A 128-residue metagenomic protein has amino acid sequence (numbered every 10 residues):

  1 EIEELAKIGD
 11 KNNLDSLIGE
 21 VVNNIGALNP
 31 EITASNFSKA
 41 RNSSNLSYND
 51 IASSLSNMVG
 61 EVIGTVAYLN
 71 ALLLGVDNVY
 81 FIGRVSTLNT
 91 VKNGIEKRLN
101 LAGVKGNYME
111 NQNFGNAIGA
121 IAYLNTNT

Functional and structural regions predicted by a protein language model:
E1-S43: Conserved ATP-utilizing enzyme core subdomain
K7-K11, N42, G60-G75, N100-V104 (+1 more regions): Generic secondary-structure signature for well-ordered alpha-helical cores
G26-N78: Adenine-nucleotide phosphate-binding core of ATP-dependent small-molecule kinases
I32-S43, N89-A102: Acidic-glycine-rich active-site phosphate/pyrophosphate-binding loop
L46-D50, L99-G106: Glycine/charged-rich beta-loop-alpha catalytic/anionic-binding loops adjacent to active sites
A52, S56, R84, M109: Glycine- and other small-residue-rich loops at beta-strand/loop junctions that grip anionic moieties
L69-R98, Q112-N113: Glycine-rich phosphate-binding loops at beta-strand->alpha-helix junctions
G106-T128: Glycine-rich phosphate-binding/hydrolytic loop that grips phosphoryl groups
